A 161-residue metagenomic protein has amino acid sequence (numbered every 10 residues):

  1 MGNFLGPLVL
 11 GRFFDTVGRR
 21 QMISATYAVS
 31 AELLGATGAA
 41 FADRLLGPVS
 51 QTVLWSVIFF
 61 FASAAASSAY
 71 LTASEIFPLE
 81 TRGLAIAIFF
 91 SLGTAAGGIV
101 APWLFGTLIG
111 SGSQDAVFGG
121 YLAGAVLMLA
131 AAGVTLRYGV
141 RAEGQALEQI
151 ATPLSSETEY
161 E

Functional and structural regions predicted by a protein language model:
M1-E161: Transmembrane-helix signature of 12-pass secondary carriers
